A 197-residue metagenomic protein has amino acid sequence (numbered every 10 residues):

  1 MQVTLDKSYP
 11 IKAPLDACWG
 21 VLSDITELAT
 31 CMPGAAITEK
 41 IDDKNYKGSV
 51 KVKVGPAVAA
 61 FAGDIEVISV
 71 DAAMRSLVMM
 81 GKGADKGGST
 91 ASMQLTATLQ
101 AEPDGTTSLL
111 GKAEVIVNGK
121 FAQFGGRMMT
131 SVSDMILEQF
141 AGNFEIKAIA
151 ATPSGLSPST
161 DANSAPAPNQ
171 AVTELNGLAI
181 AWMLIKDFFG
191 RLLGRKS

Functional and structural regions predicted by a protein language model:
M1, K40, G55-A59, G87-A91 (+1 more regions): A generic structural micro-feature
M1-N45, A165, N169, E174-S197: Hydrophobic ligand-binding cavity/cleft-lining segments
Q2-P10, N45-K47, A60-A62, M74-S76 (+2 more regions): Intrinsic-disorder/low-complexity, polar/charged segments enriched in Ser/Thr/Lys/Arg/Asp/Glu/Gln
K7, A35-A36, A62-S69, Q94-A101: Hydrophobic/aromatic beta-strand elements that line small-molecule binding cavities or substrate pockets in beta-rich
C18, L28, V67, G111 (+1 more regions): Hydrophobic pocket/interface hotspot
K40-K82: Glycine-rich portal/gate segments that line the openings of hydrophobic small-molecule binding cavities
S69, K82-V132, N169-Q170: Beta-strand/loop substructures that line and gate deep hydrophobic ligand-binding cavities in soluble
K120-S159: A conserved amphipathic terminal alpha-helix motif
